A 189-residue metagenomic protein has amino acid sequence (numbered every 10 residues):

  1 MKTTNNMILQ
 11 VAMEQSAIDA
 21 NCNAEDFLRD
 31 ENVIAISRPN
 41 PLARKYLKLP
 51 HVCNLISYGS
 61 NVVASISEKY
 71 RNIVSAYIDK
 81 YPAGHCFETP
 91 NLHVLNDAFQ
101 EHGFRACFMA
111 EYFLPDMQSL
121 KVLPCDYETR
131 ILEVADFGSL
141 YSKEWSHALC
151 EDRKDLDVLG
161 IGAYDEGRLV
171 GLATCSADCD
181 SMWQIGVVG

Functional and structural regions predicted by a protein language model:
M1-K2, D79, E151, E166-R168: Polar low-complexity intrinsically disordered regions
K2-D136: Acyl-donor-binding surface of acyltransferase catalytic domains
F99-Q100, S146-C150, L172-T174: Short secondary-structure capping micro-motifs at structural edges
D126-I161: Internal catalytic-core helix/loop-beta-alpha segment that presents or stabilizes conserved functional determinants
D152-L159, Y164-W183, V187-V188: A conserved beta-strand-loop-helix scaffold within acyl/acetyltransferase catalytic domains
